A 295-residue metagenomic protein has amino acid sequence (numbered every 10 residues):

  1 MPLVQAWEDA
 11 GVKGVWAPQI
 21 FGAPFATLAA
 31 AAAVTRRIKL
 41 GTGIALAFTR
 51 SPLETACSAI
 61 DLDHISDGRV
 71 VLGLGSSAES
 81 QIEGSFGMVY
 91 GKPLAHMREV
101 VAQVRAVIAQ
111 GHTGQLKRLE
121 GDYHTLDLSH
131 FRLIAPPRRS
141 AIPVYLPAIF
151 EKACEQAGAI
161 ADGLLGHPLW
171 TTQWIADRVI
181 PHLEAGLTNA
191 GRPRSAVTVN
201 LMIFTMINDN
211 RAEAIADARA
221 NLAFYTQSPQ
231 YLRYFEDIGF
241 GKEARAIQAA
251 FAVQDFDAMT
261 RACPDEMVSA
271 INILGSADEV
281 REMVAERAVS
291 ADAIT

Functional and structural regions predicted by a protein language model:
M1-T295: Active-site-adjacent structural elements that line small-molecule/cofactor binding pockets in enzymes
